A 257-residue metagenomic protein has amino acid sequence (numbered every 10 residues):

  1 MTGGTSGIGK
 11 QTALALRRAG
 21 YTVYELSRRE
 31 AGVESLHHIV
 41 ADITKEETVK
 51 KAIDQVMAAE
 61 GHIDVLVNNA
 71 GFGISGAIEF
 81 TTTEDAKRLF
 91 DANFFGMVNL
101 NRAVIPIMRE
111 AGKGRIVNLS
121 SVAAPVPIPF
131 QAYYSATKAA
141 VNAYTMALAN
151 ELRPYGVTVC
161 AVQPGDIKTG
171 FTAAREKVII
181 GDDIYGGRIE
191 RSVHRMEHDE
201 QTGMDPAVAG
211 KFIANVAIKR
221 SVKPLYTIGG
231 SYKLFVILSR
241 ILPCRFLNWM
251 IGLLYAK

Functional and structural regions predicted by a protein language model:
T5-S6: Conserved glycine-rich cofactor-binding loop
A41-K51, T83: The beta1-alpha1 cofactor-binding region of Rossmann-like NAD(H)/NADP(H)-dependent oxidoreductases
A77-I78, D85-K87, K113: Substrate-binding pocket helix/loop in short-chain dehydrogenase/reductase
N101, T137-A140: Active-site helix of classical SDR
N101-R102, M146: A short, exposed helix-loop element centered on a Lys and neighboring polar residues
S121: Residue(s) in the substrate-gating loop at a strand-loop-helix junction that position the organic substrate next
R153-E200: C-terminal beta-strand-loop-alpha-helix "lid" module of Rossmann-like NAD(P)-dependent dehydrogenases
